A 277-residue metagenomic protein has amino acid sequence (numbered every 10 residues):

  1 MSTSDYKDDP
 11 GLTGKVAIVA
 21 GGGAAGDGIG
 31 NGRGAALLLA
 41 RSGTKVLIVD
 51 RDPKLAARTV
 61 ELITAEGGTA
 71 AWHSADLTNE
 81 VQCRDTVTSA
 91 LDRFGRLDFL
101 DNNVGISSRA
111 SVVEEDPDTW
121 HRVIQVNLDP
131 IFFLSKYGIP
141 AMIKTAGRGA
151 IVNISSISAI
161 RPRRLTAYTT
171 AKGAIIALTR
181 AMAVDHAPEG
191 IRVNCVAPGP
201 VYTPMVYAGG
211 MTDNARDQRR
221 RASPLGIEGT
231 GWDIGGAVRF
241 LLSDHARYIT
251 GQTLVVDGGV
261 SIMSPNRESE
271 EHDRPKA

Functional and structural regions predicted by a protein language model:
S2-D9, R239, T250-A277: Short C-terminal tail/terminal secondary-structure segment of NAD(P)H-dependent dehydrogenase/reductase domains
D8, C195, N214-H245, I249 (+1 more regions): C-terminal helical subdomain
P10-L47: Canonical Rossmann dinucleotide-binding motif of NAD(H)/NADP(H)-dependent dehydrogenases/reductases, specifically
K15, G68-W72, R96-L97, M142-S155 (+2 more regions): Active-site loop of short-chain dehydrogenase/reductase
S111-V112, D116-I124, R219: Substrate-binding pocket helix/loop in short-chain dehydrogenase/reductase
P140, V184-P188, R247: Alpha-helical segment proximal to the catalytic Tyr-Lys
V152-A174, T179-P188: Catalytic loop of short-chain dehydrogenase/reductase
